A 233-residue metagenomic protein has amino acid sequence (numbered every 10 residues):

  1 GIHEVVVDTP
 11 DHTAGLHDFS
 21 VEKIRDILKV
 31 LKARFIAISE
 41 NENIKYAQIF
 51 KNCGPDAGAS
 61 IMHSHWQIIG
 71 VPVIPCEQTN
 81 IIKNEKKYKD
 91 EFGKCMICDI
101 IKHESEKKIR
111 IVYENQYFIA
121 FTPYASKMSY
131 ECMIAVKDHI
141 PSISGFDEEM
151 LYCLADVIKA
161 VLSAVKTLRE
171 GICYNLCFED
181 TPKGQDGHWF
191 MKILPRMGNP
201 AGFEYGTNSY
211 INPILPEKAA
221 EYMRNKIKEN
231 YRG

Functional and structural regions predicted by a protein language model:
G1-G233: HIT superfamily nucleotide-processing domains
